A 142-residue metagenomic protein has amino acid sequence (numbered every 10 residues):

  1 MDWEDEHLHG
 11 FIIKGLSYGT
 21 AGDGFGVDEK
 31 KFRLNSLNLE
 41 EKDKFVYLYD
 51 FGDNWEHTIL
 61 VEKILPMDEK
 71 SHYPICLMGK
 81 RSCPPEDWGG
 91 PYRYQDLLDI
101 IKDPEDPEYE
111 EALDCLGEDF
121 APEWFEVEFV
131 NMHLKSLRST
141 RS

Functional and structural regions predicted by a protein language model:
M1-S142: Short linear regulatory motifs enriched in tryptophan with gly/pro/ser
